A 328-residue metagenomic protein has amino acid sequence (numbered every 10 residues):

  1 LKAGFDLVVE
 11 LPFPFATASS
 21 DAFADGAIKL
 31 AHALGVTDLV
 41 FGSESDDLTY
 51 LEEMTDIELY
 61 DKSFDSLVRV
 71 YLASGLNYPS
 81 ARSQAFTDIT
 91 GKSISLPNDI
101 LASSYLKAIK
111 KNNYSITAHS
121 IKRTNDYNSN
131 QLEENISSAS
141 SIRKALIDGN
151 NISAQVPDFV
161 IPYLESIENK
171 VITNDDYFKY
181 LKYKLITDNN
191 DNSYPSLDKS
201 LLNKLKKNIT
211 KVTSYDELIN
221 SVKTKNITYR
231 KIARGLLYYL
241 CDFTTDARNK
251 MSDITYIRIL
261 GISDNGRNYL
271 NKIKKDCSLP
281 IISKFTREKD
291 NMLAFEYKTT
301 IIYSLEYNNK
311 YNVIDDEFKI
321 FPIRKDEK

Functional and structural regions predicted by a protein language model:
G4-L7: Flexible, compositionally biased loop and terminal segments
L11-K328: Active-site cores that bind ATP or allylic diphosphates and position pyrophosphate for catalysis
